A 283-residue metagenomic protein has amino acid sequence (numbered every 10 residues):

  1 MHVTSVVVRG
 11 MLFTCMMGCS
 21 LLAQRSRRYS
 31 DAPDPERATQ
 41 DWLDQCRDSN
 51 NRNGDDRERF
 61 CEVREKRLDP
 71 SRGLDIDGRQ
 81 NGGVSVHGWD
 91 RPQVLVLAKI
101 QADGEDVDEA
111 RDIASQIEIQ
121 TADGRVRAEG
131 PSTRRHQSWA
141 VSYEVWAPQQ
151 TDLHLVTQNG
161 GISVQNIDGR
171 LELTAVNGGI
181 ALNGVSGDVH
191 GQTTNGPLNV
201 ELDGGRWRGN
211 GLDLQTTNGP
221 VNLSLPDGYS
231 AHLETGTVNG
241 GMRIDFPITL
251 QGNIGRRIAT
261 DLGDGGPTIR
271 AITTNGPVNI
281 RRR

Functional and structural regions predicted by a protein language model:
S5-G10, L21-H87, R91-Q93, Q101-E105 (+4 more regions): Short acidic/polar N-terminal linker immediately downstream of export determinants
F60-S71, D75, S85-H87, D112-T174 (+4 more regions): Right-handed parallel beta-helix
R67-D69, D188-T193, P197-R283: Short, surface-exposed interaction patches in beta-rich subdomains that mediate adhesion/assembly near membranes
G82, V94, T151, A231: Short beta-strand/loop motifs in extracellular/secreted proteins, especially within beta-sandwich accessory domains
V96-L97, A102-E109, G240-D245: Short aromatic-acidic-glycine turn motif
